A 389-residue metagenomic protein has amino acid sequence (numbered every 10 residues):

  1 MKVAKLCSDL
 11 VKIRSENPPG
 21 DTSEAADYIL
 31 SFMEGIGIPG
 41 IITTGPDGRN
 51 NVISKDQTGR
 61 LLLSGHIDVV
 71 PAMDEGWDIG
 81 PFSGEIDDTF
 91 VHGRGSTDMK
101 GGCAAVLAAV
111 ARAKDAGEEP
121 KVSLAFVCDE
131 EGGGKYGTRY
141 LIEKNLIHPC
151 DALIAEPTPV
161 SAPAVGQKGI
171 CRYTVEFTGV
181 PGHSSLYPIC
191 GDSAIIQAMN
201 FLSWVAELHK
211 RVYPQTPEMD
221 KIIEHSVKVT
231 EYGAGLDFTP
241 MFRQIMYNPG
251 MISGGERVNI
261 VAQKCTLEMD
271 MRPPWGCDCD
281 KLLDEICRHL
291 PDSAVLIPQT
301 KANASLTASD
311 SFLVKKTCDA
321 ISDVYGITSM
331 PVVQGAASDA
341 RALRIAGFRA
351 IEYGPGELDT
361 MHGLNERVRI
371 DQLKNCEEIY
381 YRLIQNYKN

Functional and structural regions predicted by a protein language model:
M1-D74, T89, K264-E268, D280-H289 (+1 more regions): N-terminal helical capping/dimerization or prosegment-like subdomains of hydrolases acting on amide or phosphate bonds
L6-D9, I13, Y28-I36, R112 (+8 more regions): Generic non-transmembrane alpha-helical segments
R60-S123, L364, N375: Active-site metal-coordination/substrate-binding segment of hydrolases, especially metallo-dependent peptidases
V69-V70, Y213-M251, V295-N389: An extended, acidic, His-containing surface patch that forms the Zn2+-binding/catalytic region of metallohydrolases
A72-D87, G166-F177, D319: Acidic-glycine-rich active-site phosphate/pyrophosphate-binding loop
M99-K168, R172, T230-E231, T239: Acidic/histidine-rich catalytic neighborhood of metal-dependent amide-processing enzymes
S123, E130, Y173, D192-L208 (+1 more regions): Structural helix-boundary/capping segments
K144-C287: Midchain, well-structured core segments that form catalytic/ion-binding scaffolds
